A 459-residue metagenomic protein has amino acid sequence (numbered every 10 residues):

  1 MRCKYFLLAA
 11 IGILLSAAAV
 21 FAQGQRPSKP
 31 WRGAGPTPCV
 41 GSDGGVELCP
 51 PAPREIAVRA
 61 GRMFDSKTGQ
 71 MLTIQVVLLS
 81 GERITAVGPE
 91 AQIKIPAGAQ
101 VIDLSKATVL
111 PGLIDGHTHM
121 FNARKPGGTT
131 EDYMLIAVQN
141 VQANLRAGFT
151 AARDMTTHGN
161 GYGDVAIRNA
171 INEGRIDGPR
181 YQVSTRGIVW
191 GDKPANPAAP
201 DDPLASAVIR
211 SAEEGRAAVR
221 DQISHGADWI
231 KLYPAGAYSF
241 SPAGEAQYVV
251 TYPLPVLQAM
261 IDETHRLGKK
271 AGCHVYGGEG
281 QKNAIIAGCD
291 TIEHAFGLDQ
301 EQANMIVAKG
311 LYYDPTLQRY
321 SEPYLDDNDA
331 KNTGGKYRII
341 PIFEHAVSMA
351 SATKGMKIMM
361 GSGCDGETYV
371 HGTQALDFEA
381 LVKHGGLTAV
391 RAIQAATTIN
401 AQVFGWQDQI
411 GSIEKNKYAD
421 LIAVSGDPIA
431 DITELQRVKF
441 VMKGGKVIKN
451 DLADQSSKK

Functional and structural regions predicted by a protein language model:
L8-A18: Bacterial N-terminal signal peptides
P36-R54, M63, G69-L110: Histidine-rich, glycine-flanked metal-binding segment
L104-E173, G191-P194, A198, P255 (+1 more regions): Metal-associated gating/positioning segment near the N- to mid-region
V138-Y162, G178-R186, A227-A237, K270 (+3 more regions): Divalent metal-dependent hydrolysis catalytic cores, especially in the metallo-beta-lactamase
G161, N172-N283: Histidine/acidic-residue-rich, glycine-tolerant segments that coordinate divalent metal ions
G236-F343, M359-G366, G385-G386, A401-F404 (+2 more regions): Active-site core of metal-dependent hydrolases
R266-G268, P341-P428: His/Asp/Glu-enriched, well-ordered alpha-helical/loop segment that forms or immediately abuts the divalent-metal
A396-T398, K415-K458: C-terminal cap of metal-dependent C-N hydrolases
